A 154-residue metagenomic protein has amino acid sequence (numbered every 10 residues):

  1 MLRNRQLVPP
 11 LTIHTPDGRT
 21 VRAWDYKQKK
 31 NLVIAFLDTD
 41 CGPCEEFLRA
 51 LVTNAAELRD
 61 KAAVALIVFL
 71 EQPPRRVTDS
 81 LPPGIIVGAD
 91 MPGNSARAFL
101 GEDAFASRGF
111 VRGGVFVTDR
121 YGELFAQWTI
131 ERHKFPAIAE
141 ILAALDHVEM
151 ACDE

Functional and structural regions predicted by a protein language model:
M1-E154: Chalcogenol-based redox active-site neighborhoods
